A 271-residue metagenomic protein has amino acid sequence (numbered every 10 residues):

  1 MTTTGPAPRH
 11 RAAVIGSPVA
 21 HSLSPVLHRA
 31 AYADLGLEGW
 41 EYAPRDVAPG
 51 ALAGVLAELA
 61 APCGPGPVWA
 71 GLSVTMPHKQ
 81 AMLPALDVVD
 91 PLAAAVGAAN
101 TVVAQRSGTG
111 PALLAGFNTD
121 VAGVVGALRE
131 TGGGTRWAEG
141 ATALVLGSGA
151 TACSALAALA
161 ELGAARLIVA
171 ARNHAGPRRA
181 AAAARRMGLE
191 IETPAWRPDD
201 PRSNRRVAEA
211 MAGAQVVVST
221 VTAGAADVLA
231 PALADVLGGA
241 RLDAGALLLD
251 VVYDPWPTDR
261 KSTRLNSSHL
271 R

Functional and structural regions predicted by a protein language model:
G5-G133: Phosphate/diphosphate ligand-binding glycine-rich loop within oxidoreductases
G16-P18, N118-V121, L128, G132-A164 (+1 more regions): Glycine-rich adenosine-cofactor-binding loop
A20-H21, H174-A175, P255: Helix N-cap at the beta1-alpha1 junction of Rossmann-like dinucleotide-binding domains, i.e., the first residues
P77, T220-A225, V252-Y253: Short glycine-/small-residue-rich Rossmann-like dinucleotide-binding loops
A81, A226-L247: Rossmann-fold NAD(P) dinucleotide-binding segment
A164-G188, W196-P198: NAD(P)-binding Rossmann-fold cofactor-contacting core
A214: An anion/phosphate-binding loop that grips the pyrophosphate of nucleotide cofactors and donors
L265-R271: Single conserved hydrophobic/aromatic residue that forms the stacking wall/gate of nucleotide- or nucleobase-binding
